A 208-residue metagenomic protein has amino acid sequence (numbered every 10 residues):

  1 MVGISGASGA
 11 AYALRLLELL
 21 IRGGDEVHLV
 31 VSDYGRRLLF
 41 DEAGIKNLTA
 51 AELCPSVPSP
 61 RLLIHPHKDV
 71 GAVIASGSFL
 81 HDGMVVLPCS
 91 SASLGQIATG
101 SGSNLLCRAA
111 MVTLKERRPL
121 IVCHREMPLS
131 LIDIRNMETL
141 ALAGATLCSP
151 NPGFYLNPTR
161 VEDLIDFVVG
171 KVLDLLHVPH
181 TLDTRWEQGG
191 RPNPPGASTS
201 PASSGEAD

Functional and structural regions predicted by a protein language model:
M1-I121, M127-D208: A cross-family phosphate/adenosyl-ligand binding-site feature
